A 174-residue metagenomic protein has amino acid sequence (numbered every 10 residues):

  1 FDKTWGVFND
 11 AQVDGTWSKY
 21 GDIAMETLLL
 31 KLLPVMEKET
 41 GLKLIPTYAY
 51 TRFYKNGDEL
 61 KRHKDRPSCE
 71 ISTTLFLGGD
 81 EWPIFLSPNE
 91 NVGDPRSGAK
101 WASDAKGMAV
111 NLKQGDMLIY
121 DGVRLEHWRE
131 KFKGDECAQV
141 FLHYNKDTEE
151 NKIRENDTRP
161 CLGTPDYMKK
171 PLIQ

Functional and structural regions predicted by a protein language model:
F1-T40: Non-heme Fe(II)/2-oxoglutarate
L29-L33, E70, D135: A structural signal for well-ordered alpha-helical scaffolds and beta->alpha junctions
G41-Y50: A short coil-to-beta-strand element that immediately follows conserved catalytic motifs
F53: Conserved active-site beta-strand element of glycosyltransferases/polysaccharide synthases
N56-R124, W128, E136-Q139, N145-P160: Catalytic core of non-heme Fe(II) oxygenases with the double-stranded beta-helix
E155-Q174: Glycine- and charge-enriched low-complexity intrinsically disordered segments
